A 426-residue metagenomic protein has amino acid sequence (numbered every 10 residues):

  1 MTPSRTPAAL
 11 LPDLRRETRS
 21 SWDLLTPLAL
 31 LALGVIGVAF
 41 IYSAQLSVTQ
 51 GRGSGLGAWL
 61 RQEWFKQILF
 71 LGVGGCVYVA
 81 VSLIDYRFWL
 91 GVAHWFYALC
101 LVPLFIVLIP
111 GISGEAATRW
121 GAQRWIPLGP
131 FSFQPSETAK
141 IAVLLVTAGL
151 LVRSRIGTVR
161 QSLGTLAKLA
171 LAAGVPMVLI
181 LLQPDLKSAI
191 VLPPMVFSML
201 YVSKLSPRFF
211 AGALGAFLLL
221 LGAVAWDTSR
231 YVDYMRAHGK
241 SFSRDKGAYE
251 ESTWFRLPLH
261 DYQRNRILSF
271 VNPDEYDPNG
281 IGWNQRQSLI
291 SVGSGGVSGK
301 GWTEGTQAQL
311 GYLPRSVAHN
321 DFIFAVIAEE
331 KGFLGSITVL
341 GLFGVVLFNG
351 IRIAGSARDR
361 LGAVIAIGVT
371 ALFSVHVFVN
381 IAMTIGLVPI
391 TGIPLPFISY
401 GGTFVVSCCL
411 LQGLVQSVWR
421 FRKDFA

Functional and structural regions predicted by a protein language model:
T2-L33, A39-P184, R244-G247, I381-P394 (+3 more regions): Membrane-helix boundary/helix-loop-helix interface segments in multi-pass membrane proteins
I68-V77, E330-L347: Hydrophobic alpha-helical transmembrane segments
H94-W95, C100-L101, L166-L179, L186-F255: Hydrophobic alpha-helical segments of polytopic membrane proteins
F105, K140, F197-S198, S374 (+1 more regions): Hydrophobic residues within the alpha-helical transmembrane core of Major Facilitator Superfamily
A117-W125, G212-F333, R360: Hydrophobic, glycine- and aromatic-enriched re-entrant/interface helices and adjoining loop segments
G164-L169, A213, V364-L372: Alpha-helical transmembrane segments of multi-pass membrane proteins, especially transporters and channels
I190, M195-F209, T306-G335, I393-G401 (+1 more regions): Interfacial segments of multi-pass membrane proteins
G350-T391, I398: Loop-to-helix entry and N-terminal half of a specific, functionally important transmembrane alpha helix in multi-pass
